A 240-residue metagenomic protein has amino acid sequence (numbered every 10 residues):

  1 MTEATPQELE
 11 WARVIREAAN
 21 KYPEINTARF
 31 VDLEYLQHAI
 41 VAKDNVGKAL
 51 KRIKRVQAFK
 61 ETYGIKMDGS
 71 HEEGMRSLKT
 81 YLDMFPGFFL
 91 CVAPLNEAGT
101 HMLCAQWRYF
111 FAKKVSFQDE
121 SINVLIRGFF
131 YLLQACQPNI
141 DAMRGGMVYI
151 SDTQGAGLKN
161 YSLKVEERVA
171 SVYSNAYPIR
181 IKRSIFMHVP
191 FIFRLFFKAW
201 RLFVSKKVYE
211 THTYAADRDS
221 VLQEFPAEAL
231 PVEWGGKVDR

Functional and structural regions predicted by a protein language model:
M1-E24, Q118, L163, P190-R240: Contiguous terminal or domain-adjacent regions that often encompass a lipid-handling module or interaction segment
M1-P86, C91, G236: A eukaryotic "domain-start" boundary segment
E3-Q7, E24-A28, H38-N45, K114-S121 (+5 more regions): Short amphipathic alpha-helical molecular recognition features
E10, V14, E34, K48 (+7 more regions): Acidic, Ser/Thr-rich intrinsically disordered and amphipathic helical segments
Q37-V41, K51, R55, F59 (+4 more regions): Ordered, helix-dominated protein-protein interaction surfaces in large eukaryotic regulatory proteins
A58, T62, Q134, P138-D141 (+4 more regions): Short amphipathic alpha-helices and their capping/turn residues within compact interaction modules
S77-A142, V221-E224, E233-V238: Active-site cores of enzymes that catalyze phosphoryl transfer or operate on phosphate-rich substrates
M102-K114, S121-F191: Short, glycine-/small-residue-enriched flexible loop/hinge segments at domain edges that mediate gating
